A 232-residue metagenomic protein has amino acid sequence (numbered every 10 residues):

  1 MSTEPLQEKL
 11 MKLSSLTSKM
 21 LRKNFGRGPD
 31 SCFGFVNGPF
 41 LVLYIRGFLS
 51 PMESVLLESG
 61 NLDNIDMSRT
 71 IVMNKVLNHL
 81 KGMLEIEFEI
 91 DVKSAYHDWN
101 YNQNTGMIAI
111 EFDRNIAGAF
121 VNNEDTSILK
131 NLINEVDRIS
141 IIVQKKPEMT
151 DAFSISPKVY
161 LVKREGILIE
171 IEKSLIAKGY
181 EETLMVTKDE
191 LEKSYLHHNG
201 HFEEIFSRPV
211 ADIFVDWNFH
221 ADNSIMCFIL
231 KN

Functional and structural regions predicted by a protein language model:
S2-L6, G28-D30, L62-I65, G82 (+3 more regions): A cross-kingdom feature marking solvent-exposed beta-strand/loop segments within repeated, beta-rich binding/scaffold
S2-S50, S54-E58: N-terminal ordered "arm"
F35-M52, I141-A177: An N-terminal amphipathic alpha-helical segment
S50-M67, F120-V136, E181-E192: Inter-domain helical "communication" segments and dimerization helices that couple sensory or membrane-embedded modules
I71-N115: Hydrophobic, ordered structural segments
M73, L77-L80, G166-P209: Short, hydrophobic/π-rich interface segment
N100-V159: Surface-exposed beta-loop interaction hotspot
G200-N232: Extended, charged low-complexity segments that frequently continue into or abut oligomerization scaffolds
